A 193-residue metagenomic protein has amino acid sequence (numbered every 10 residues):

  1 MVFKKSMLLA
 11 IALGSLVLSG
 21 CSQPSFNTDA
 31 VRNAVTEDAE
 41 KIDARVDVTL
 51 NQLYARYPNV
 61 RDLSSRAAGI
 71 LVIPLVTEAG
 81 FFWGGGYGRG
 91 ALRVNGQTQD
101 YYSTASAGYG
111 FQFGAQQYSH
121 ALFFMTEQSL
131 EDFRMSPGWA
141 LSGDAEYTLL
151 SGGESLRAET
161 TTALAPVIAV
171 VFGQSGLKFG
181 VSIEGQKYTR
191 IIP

Functional and structural regions predicted by a protein language model:
M1-A10: Bacterial N-terminal signal peptides that target proteins for export
L13-G14: Repetitive helical segments and hydrophobic/amphipathic motifs
V17-G20: C-terminal motif of bacterial Sec signal peptides marking the signal peptidase cleavage site
S22-P193: Small-residue-enriched, tightly packed secondary-structure blocks
